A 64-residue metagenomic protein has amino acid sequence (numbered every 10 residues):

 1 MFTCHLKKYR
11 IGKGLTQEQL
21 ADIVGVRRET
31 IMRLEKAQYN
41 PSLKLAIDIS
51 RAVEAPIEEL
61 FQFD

Functional and structural regions predicted by a protein language model:
M1-G12: A short, Lys/Arg-rich alpha-helix, primarily the initiator
I11, D22, R51: Alpha-helical residues within the helix-turn-helix
L15-M32: Short alpha-helical DNA-recognition segment
E35, F61: DNA major-groove recognition helix of helix-turn-helix
K44-E59: DNA major-groove recognition helix of helix-turn-helix/homeodomain DNA-binding modules
